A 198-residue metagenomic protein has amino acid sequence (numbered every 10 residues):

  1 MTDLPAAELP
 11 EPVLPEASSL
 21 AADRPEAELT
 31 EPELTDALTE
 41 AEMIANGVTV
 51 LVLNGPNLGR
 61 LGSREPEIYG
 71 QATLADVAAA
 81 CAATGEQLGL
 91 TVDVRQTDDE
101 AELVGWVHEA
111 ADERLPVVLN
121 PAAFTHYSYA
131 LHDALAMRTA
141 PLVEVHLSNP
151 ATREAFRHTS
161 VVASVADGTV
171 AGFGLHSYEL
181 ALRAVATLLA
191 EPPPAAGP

Functional and structural regions predicted by a protein language model:
M1-I44: Long, low-complexity intrinsically disordered regions
P56-L58, A122-T125, S148-P150: Short glycine-rich anion-binding loops that position phosphate/pyrophosphate groups of nucleotides and phosphorylated
L61-A75: Glycine- and acidic-residue-enriched helix-capping/strand-helix junction motifs
T91-A101: Short beta->alpha junction loops
A110-V117: Short acidic/histidine-rich motifs immediately flanking catalytic phosphotransfer sites in two-component signaling
S128-M137: Short Gly/Thr/Asp-enriched flexible loops that form oxyanion-binding sites at enzyme active sites
M137-R153: Short, acidic/small-residue loops that bind anionic groups at enzyme active sites
T152-P198: Short, glycine-/small-residue-rich phosphate/pyrophosphate-handling segment
